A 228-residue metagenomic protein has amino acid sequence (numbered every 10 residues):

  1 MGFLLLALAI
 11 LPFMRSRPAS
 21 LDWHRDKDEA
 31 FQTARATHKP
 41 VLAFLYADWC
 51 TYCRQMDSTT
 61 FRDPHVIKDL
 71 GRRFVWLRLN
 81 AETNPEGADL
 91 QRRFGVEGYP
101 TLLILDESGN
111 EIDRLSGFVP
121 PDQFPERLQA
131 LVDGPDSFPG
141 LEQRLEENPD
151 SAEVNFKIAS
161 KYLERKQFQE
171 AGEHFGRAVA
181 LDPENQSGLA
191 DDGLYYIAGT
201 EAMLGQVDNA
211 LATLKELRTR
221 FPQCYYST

Functional and structural regions predicted by a protein language model:
L21-R25, Y46, T59-E86, Y99: Thiol-based oxidoreductase modules, predominantly thioredoxin-like and allied folds used for disulfide exchange
T37-C50: Short active-site neighborhood of thiol/selenol oxidoreductases, capturing the structured segment around
K39-V41, A88-I104: Structural micro-motif
F61, V96-D136: Non-catalytic, surface beta->alpha helical segment in thiol-disulfide oxidoreductase systems
P64, R114-F118, N148-D150, R165 (+2 more regions): Short solvent-exposed coil/turn linkers within tandem alpha-helical repeat scaffolds
K157-I158, I197: Structural register within alpha-helical repeat arrays
